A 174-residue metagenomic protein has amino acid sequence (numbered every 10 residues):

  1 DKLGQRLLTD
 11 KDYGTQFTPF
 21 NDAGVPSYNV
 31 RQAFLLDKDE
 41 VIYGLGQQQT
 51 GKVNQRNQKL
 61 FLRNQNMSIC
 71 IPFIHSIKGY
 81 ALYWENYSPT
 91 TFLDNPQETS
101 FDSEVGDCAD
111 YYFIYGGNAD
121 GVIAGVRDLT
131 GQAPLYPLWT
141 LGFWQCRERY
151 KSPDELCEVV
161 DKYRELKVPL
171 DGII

Functional and structural regions predicted by a protein language model:
D1-T140, R147-R149, P153, V160-K162: Catalytic and substrate-binding clefts that recognize carbohydrates or anionic sugar/phosphate headgroups
N86, I173-I174: Short, solvent-exposed turn/loop segments enriched in Gly/Ser/Thr/Pro and often Arg
P137-L141, V168-G172: Loop/turn elements at helix/coil->beta-strand transitions in domains of secreted/extracellular proteins
W144-C146, I174: A cross-family glycoside hydrolase active-site/sugar-binding cleft signature
